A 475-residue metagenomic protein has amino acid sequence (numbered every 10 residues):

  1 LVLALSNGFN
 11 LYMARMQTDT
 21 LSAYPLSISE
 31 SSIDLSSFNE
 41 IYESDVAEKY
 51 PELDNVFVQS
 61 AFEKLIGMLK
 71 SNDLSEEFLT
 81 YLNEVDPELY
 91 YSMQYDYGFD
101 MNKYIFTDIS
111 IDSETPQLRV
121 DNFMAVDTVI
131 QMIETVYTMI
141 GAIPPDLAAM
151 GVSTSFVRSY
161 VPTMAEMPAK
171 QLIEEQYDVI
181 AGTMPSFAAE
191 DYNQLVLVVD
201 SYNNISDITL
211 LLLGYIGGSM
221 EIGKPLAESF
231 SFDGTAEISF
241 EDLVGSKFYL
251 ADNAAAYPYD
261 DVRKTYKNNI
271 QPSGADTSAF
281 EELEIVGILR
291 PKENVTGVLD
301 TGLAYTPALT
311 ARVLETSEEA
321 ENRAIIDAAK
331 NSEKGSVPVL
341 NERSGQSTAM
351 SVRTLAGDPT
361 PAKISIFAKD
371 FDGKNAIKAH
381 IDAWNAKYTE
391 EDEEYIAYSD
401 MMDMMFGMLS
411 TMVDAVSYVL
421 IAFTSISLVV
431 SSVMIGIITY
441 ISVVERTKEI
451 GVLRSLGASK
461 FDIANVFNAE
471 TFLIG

Functional and structural regions predicted by a protein language model:
L1, I66-N72, Y137-S153, S344 (+3 more regions): Solvent-exposed loop/turn and edge beta-strand elements of beta-rich ligand-binding domains
V2-S27, S31, L35: Alpha-helical transmembrane segments
A4, G8, V433-I438, F467: Transmembrane alpha-helix boundary/anchor motif
L5, F9-M13, V46-A47, T154-Y160 (+3 more regions): Peri-transmembrane interface segments
S32, S201-N203, A254-A255, R290-E293 (+3 more regions): Helix-start (N-cap) segments at beta->loop->alpha junctions that couple sensory/regulatory domains to adjoining helices
S37-K247, A251-A254, P258-K264, F280-E282 (+2 more regions): Short beta-strand boundary microenvironments
K267-R290: Short beta-strand-centered aromatic/proline hotspots
V419-V430, T439-Y440, K448-G475: Transmembrane alpha-helical interface segments in multi-pass membrane proteins
